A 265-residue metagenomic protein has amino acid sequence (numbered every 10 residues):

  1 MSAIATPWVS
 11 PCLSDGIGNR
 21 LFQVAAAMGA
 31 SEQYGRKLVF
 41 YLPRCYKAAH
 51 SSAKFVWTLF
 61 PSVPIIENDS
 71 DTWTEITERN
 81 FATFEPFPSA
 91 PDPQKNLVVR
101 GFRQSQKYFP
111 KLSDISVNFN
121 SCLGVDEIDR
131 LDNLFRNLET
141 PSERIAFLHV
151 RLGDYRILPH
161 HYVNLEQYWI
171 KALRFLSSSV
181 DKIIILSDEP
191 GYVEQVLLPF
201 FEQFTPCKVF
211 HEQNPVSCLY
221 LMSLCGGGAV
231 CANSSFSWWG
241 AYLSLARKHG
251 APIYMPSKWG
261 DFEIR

Functional and structural regions predicted by a protein language model:
S2-P11, G16: Flexible propeptides and autoinhibitory/regulatory segments associated with cysteine proteases
A3-P7, C45-V180: Secretory-pathway luminal glycosyltransferase catalytic domains
C12-F22, I157-P159, V163: A short, glycine/small-residue-rich beta-strand->loop->alpha-helix junction that serves as a flexible
I17, S177-I264: Donor-binding and catalytic core of enzymes assembling or modifying cell-surface/extracellular glycoconjugates
L21-E32, W169-R174: Histidine-anchored nucleotide/phosphate-binding helix
R36-Y46: A short beta-strand-loop structural module common to alpha/beta enzyme folds
V39, F147, K182-I184: A structural signal for isolated positions on well-ordered beta-strands in alpha/beta enzyme cores
